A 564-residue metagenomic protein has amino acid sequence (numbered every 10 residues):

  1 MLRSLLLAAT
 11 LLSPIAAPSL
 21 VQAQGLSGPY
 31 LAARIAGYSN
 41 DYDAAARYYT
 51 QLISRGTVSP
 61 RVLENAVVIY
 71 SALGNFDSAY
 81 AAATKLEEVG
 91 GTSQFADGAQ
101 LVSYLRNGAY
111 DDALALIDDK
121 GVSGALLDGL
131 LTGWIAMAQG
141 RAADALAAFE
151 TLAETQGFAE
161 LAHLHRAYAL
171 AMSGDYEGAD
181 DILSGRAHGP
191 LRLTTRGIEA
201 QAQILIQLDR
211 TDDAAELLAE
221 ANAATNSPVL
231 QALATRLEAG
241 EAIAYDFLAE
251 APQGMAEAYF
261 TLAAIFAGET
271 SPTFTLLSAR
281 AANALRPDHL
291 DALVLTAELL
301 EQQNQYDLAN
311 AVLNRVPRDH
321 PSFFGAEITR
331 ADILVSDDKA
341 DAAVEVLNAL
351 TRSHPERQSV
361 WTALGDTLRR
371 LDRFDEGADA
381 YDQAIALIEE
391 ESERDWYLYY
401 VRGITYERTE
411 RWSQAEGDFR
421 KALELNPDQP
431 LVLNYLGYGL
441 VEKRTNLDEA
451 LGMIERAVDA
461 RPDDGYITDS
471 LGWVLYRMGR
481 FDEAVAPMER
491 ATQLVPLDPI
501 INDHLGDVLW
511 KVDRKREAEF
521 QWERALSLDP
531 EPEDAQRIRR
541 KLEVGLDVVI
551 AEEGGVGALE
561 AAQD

Functional and structural regions predicted by a protein language model:
V21-G28, D118, G124, I243-A258 (+1 more regions): TPR-adjacent "capping" and linker segments in tetratricopeptide-repeat scaffold/adaptor proteins
G25, S59, S93, A125 (+13 more regions): Residue-level recognition of tetratricopeptide repeat
R34, V68, V102, W134 (+10 more regions): Residue-level recognition of tetratricopeptide repeat
G37, S71, L105, M137 (+10 more regions): Position-specific recognition of the canonical hydrophobic site in helix A of tetratricopeptide repeat
R55, E88-G90, K120-S123, E154-Q156 (+10 more regions): Structural marker of alpha-solenoid helical repeat scaffolds
V62, A96, D128, A162 (+12 more regions): TPR alpha-solenoid repeat register
N65, A99, L131, H165 (+12 more regions): Canonical tetratricopeptide repeat
